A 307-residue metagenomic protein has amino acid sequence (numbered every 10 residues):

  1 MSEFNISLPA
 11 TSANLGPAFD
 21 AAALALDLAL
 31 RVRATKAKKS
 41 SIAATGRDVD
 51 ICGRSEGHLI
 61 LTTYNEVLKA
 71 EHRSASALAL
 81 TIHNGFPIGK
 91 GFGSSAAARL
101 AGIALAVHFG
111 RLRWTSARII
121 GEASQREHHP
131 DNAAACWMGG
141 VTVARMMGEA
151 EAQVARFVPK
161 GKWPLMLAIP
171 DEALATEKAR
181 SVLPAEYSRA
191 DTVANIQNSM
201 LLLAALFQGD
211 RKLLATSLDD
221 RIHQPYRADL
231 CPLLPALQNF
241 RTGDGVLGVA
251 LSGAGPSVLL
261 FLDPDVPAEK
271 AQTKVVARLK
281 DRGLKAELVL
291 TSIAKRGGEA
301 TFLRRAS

Functional and structural regions predicted by a protein language model:
M1-K90, H108, L112-W114, I293-R296 (+1 more regions): ATP-binding N-lobe of GHMP and related small-molecule kinases
S7-P9, A25, H83, C136-G139 (+3 more regions): Short beta-strand segments
T11-S12, G248-D263: Acyl-group transfer acyltransferase/transacylase scaffold of fatty acid/polyketide systems
S12-N14, A18-D27, G91-R99, E127-T142: FAD-binding core of FAD-dependent oxidoreductases, characterized by glycine-rich FAD pyrophosphate-binding loops
H83-G110, W114-A133: Glycine/small-residue-rich loop that forms an oxyanion/phosphate-binding "nest" at active or ligand-binding sites
F92-A97, R189-A194, L247-G253: Short glycine/threonine-rich catalytic loop with a Thr-x-Gly-x-Asp
W114-D244, P264-S307: ATP-dependent small-molecule kinase catalytic core of the GHMP/sugar-kinase superfamily and closely related
